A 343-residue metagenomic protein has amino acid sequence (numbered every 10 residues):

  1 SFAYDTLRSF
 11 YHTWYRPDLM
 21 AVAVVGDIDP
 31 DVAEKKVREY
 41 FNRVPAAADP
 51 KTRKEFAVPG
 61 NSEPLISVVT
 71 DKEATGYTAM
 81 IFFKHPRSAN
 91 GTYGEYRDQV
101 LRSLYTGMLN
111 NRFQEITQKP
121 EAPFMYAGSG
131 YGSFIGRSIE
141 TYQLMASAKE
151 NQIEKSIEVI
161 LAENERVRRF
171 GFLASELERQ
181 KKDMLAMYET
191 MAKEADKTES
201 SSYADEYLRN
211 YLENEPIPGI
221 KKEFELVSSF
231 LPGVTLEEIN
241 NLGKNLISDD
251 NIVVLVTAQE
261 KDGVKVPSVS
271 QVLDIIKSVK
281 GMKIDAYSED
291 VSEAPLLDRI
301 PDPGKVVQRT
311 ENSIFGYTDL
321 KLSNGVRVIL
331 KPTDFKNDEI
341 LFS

Functional and structural regions predicted by a protein language model:
S1-M20, D31-V32: A conserved hydrophobic secondary-structure block that centers on an alpha-helix together with its immediately flanking
F2-F10, A122-Y131, E237-N240: Short amphipathic beta-strand starts and helix->beta connectors
S9-Y11, S67-V69, G128-F134, L330-K331: Short beta-strand/turn micro-motifs at beta-sheet edges
H12-P17, F134-E140, I220, L320: Short, flexible turn/loop "capping" segments at secondary-structure junctions
Y15-L19, A74-G76, R137-T141, K336-E339: Coil-to-beta-strand transition motifs
A23-R102, T106-Q114, Q118-A122, E178-K182 (+1 more regions): Proteolytic maturation boundary segments
I116, F134-K193, E215-P216, S229-G233: M16/insulysin-pitrilysin zinc metalloprotease superfamily fold
K197-Y207: Hydrophobic, mid-to-C-terminal alpha-helical segments
